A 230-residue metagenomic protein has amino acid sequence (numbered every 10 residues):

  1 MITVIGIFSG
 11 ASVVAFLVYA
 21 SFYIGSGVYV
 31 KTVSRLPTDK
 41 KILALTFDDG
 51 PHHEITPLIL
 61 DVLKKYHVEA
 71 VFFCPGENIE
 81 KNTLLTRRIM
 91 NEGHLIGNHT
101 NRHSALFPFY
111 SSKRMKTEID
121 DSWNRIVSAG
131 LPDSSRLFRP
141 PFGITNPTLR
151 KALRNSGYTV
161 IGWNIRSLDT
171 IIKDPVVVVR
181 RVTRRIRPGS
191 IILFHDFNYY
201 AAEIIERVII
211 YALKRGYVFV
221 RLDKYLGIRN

Functional and structural regions predicted by a protein language model:
M1-S34: N-terminal membrane-anchoring alpha-helices
S21-Y110, D121, R125, S134-S135 (+1 more regions): Active-site beta->alpha N-cap acidic-glycine motif
F47, C74-G76, N98-T100, P140-F142 (+3 more regions): A cross-domain feature marking catalytic cores of carbohydrate-active enzymes and several ubiquitous metabolic/repair
L58-I59, L84-R88, T148-A152, I204-V208: A short acidic, amphipathic alpha-helical/loop segment
L60-F73, H94-L95, S112-I144, K151 (+2 more regions): CE4/NodB-like, metal-dependent polysaccharide N-deacetylase domain that modifies extracellular/periplasmic N-acetylated
S112-T117, V176, Y199-A202: Non-membrane alpha-helical structural segments and their capping/turn regions in soluble enzymes
I144-N146, R150-R185, Y217-I228: His/Asp/Glu-enriched short active-site or ligand-binding loop at hydrolase and phosphoryl-transfer sites
I186-K224: Catalytic grooves of carbohydrate-active enzymes
